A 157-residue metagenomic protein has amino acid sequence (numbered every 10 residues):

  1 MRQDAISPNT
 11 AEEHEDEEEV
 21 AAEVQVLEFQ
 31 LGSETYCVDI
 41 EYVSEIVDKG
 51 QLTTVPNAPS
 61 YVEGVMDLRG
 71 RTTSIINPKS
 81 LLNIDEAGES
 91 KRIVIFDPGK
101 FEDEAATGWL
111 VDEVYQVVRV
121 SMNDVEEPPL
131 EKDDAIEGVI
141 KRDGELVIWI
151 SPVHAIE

Functional and structural regions predicted by a protein language model:
M1-E157: An acidic, low-aromatic, low-complexity terminal/linker signal
